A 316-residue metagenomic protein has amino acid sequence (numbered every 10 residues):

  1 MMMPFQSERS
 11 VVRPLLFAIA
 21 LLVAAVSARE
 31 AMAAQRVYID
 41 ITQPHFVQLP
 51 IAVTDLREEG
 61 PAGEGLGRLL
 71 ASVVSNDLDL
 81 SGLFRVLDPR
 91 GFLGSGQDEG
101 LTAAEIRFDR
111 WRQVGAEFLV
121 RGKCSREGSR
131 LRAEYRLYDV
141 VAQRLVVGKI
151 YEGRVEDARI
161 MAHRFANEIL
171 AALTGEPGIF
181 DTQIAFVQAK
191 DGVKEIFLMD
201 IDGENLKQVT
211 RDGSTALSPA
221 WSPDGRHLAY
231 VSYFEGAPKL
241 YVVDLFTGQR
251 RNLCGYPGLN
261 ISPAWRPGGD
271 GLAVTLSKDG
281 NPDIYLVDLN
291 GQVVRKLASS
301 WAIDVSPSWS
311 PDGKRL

Functional and structural regions predicted by a protein language model:
M1-V12: N-terminal secretory signal peptides that target proteins for export/translocation
L15-S27: Bacterial N-terminal signal peptides
V37, L101-E168: Amphipathic beta-strand/beta-sheet edge segments enriched in Tyr/Trp
D40-I106, V120-C124: Short beta-strand->alpha-helix linker/helix-N-cap micro-motif that forms a surface specificity/interaction loop
V141, D200-E204, D244-G248, D288-Q292: Short loop/turn segments that connect beta-strands within beta-propeller blades
P177, Q188-E195, R211-S214, V231-L240 (+4 more regions): A flexible loop/linker signature enriched in serine peptidases of the S9 family
I184, G225-L228, G269-A273, G313-L316: Hydrophobic beta-strand positions that form the internal "hydrophobic ladder" of WD40/Gbeta-like beta-propeller blades
